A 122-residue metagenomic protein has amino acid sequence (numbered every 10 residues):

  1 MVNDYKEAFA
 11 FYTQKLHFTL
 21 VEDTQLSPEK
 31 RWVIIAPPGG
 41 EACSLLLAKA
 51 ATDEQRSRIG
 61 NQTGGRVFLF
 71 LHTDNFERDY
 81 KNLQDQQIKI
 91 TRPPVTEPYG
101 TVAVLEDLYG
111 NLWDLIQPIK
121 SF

Functional and structural regions predicted by a protein language model:
V2-Y5, L26-P28: Conserved beta-strand-loop-alpha-helix junction that forms the acyl-donor binding cleft
Y5-K6, D74-E77: Helix N-cap motif at beta-to-alpha junctions
A8-T13, L83, G110: Conserved active-site tyrosine of GNAT-family acetyltransferases
T19-H72, Y80-L108, I116-F122: Vicinal oxygen chelate
